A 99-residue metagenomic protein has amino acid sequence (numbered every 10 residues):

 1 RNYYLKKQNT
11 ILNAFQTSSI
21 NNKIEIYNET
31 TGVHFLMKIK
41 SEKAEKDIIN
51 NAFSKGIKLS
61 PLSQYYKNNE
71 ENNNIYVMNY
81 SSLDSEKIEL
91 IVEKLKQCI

Functional and structural regions predicted by a protein language model:
Y4-L12, I24-K38: Conserved glycine-rich beta-strand-loop-beta hairpin in the small C-terminal domain of fold type I
K23-I24, S63-K67: Short, solvent-exposed loop/turn elements at beta->coil junctions and helix N-caps that rim active or binding pockets
M37-S41, Y80-S82: Short beta-strand-to-loop capping motifs
E42-I49, S85-L90: Short, conserved charged micro-motifs
S54, N69-I99: PLP-dependent enzyme catalytic core of the Aspartate aminotransferase-like
